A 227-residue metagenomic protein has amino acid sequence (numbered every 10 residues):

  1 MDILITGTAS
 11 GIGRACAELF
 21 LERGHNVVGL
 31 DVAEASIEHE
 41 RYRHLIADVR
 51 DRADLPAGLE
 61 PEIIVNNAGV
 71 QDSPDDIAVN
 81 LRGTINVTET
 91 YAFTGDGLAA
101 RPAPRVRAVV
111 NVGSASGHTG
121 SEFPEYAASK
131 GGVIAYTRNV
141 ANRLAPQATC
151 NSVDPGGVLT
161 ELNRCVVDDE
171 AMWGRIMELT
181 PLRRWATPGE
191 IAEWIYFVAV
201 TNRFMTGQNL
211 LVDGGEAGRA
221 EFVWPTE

Functional and structural regions predicted by a protein language model:
A9, A17: N-terminal Rossmann NAD(P)H-binding glycine-rich loop of SDR-like oxidoreductase domains
E18, I85, G131-R138, N142 (+2 more regions): Conserved active-site helix of classical SDR/Rossmann-fold NAD(P)-dependent CH-OH oxidoreductases
N67-D72, G215: Conserved NAD(P)H cofactor-binding loop of Rossmann-fold oxidoreductase domains
S73, A100-G132, T137-A145, G157-V158: Catalytic loop of short-chain dehydrogenase/reductase
A145-T149, M205-G207: Short, small/polar-rich loop/turn modules that mediate ligand/substrate recognition or access, typified
D154-C165: Short, flexible catalytic-loop segment of classical short-chain dehydrogenase/reductase
R184-V212, A217: C-terminal substrate-recognition "lid" of short-chain dehydrogenase/reductases
